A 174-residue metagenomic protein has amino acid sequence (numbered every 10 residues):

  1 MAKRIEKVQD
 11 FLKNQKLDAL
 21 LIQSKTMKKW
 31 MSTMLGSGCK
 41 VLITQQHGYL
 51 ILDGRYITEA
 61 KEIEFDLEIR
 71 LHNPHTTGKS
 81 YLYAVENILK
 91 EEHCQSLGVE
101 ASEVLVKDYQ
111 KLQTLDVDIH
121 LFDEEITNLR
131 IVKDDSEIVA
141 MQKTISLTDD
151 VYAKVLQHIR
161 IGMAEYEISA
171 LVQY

Functional and structural regions predicted by a protein language model:
M1-N87, S146-L147, V151: N-terminal accessory/capping or targeting/presequence segment of soluble
K3-E6, Q46, K79-Y174: Flexible, acidic/His-enriched mid-domain "rim/lid" segments that flank
